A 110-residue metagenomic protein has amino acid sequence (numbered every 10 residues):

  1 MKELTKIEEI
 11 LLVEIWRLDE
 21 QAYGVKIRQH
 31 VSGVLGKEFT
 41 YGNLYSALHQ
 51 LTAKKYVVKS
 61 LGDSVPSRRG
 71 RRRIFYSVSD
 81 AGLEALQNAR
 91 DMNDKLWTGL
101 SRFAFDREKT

Functional and structural regions predicted by a protein language model:
M1, K55-Y56, E108-T110: Short, contiguous hydrophobic alpha-helices characteristic of membrane insertion segments
K2-N43: N-terminal helix-turn-helix DNA-binding core of bacterial DNA-binding proteins
Q29, T52-A53: Alpha-helical residues within the helix-turn-helix
L44-S46, Q50-L51: Basic amphipathic alpha-helical segments that dock to polyanions
K54-R69: Beta-hairpin "wing" of winged helix-turn-helix
R72: Exposed loop/turn and edge beta-strand positions of beta-sandwich/beta-sheet ligand-binding modules
A81-T110: Amphipathic alpha-helical dimerization/coiled-coil segments that flank or bridge DNA-binding/regulatory modules
